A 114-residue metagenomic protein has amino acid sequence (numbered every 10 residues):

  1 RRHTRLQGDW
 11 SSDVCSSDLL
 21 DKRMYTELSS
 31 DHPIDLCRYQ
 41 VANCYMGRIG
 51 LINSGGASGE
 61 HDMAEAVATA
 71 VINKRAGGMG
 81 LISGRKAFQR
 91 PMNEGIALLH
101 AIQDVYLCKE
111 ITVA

Functional and structural regions predicted by a protein language model:
R2-C15: Single conserved hydrophobic/aromatic residue that forms the stacking wall/gate of nucleotide- or nucleobase-binding
S12, S17-A114: Catalytic-face loop-and-helix region of soluble metabolic enzyme cores
